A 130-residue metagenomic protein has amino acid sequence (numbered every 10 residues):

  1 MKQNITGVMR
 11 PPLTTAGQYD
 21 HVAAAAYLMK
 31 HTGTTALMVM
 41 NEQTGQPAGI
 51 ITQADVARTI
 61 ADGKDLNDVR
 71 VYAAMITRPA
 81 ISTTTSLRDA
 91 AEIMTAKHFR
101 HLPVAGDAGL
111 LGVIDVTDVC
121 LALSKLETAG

Functional and structural regions predicted by a protein language model:
M1-P11, P47, T52-A80, S86-T95 (+1 more regions): Tandem CBS (Bateman) regulatory domains
T15-T34, M40, I81-H98, A105-G106 (+2 more regions): The conserved cystathionine-beta-synthase
M38, P103, D115: Conserved beta-strand segments that form the floor/walls of ligand-binding pockets within enzyme and binding domains
M40-N41, A73: Short, acidic/hydrophobic/Gly-rich beta-strand patch recurrent on exposed beta strands that often constitutes part
E42-Q46: Short, solvent-exposed loop/turn segments that connect beta-strands within catalytic domains and beta-strand-rich
